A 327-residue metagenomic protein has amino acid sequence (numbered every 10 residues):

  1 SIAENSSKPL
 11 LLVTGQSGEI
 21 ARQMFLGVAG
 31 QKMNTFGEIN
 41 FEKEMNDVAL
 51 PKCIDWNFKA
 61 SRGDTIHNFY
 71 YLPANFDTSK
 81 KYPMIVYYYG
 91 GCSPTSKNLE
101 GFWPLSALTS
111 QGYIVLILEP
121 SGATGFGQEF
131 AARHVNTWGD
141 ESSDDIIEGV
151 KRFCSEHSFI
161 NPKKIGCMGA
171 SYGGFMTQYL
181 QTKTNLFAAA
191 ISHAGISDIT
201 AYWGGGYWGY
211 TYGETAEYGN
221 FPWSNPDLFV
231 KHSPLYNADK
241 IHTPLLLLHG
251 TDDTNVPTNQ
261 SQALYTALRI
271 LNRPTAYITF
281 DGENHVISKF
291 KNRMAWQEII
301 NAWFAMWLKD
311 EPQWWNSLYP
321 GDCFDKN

Functional and structural regions predicted by a protein language model:
S1-D77, W103-S106, S110-Q111, S155: Non-catalytic accessory segments flanking enzyme active sites
Q16, Y87-G91, S171-G174, G250: Glycine-rich His-Gly loop
K52-I54, D64, Y82, N161 (+1 more regions): Exposed loop/turn and edge beta-strand positions of beta-sandwich/beta-sheet ligand-binding modules
L72, S79-G91: Short beta-strand element of the alpha/beta-hydrolase
P83-Y87, V115, Y277: Hydrophobic beta-strand anchors of alpha/beta hydrolase catalytic cores
Y87-G90, A107, I117: Structural cue for short, hydrophobic secondary-structure segments
P94-K97: Conserved HGGG/HGGXW glycine-rich cap/lid loop of the alpha/beta-hydrolase fold
T109, I117-N327: Active-site-proximal cap/loop segments of hydrolase catalytic domains
